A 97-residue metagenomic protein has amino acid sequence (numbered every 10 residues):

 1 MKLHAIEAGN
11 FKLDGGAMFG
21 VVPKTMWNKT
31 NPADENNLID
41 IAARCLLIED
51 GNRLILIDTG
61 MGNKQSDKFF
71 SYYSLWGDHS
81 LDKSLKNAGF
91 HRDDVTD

Functional and structural regions predicted by a protein language model:
M1-L56, M61-Q65, F69-Y72: Zn-dependent metallo-beta-lactamase
S71-D97: Active-site metal-binding motif and surrounding structural segment of the metallo-beta-lactamase
